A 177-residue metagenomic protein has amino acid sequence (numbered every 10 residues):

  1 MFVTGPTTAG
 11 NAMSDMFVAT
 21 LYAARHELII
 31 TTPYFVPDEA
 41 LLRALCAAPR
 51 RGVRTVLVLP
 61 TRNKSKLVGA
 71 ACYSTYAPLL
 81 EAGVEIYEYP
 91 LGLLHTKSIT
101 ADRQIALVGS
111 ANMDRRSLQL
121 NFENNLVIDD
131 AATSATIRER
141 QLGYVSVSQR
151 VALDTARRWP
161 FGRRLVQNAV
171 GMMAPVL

Functional and structural regions predicted by a protein language model:
M1-L177: Charged, low-complexity intrinsically disordered terminal segments
